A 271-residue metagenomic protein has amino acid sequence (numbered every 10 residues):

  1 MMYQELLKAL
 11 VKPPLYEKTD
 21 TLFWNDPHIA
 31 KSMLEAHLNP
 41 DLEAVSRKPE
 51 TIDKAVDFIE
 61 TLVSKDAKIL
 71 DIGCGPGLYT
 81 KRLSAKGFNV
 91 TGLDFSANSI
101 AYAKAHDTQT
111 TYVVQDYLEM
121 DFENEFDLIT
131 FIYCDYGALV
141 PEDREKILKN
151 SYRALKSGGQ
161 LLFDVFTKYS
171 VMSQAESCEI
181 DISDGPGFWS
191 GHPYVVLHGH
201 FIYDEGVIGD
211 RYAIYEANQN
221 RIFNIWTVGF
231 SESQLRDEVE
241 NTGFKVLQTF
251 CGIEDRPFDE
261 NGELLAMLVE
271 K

Functional and structural regions predicted by a protein language model:
M2-S64: Conserved class I S-adenosyl-L-methionine
P76-K86: Conserved SAM-binding loop of SAM-dependent methyltransferases across substrates and taxa, primarily the Class I
S96-N98: Conserved SAM/SAH-binding beta-strand->alpha-helix loop
A103-K104: Conserved SAM-binding loop
T108-E119: Conserved SAM-binding strand-loop segment of SAM-dependent methyltransferases
D121-I129: A short acidic, Gly/Pro-enriched loop at the edge of an enzyme's catalytic core that lines a small-molecule cofactor
E145-S157: A short glycine-rich, Lys/Arg-flanked "PGG" loop and its adjoining helix->strand segment in the class I
L162-S233: SAM-dependent methyltransferase
